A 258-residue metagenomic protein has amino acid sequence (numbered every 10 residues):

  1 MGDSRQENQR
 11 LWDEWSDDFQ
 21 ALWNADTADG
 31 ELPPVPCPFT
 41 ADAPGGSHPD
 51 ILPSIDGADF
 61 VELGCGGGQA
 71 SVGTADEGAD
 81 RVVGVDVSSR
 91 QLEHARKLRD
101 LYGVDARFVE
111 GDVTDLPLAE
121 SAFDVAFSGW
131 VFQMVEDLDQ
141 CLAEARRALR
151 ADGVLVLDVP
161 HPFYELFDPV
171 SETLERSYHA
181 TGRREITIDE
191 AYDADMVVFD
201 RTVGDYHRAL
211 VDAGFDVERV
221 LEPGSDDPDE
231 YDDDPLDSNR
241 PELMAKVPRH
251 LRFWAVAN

Functional and structural regions predicted by a protein language model:
T27-A58: Conserved alpha-helix/loop element of class I SAM-dependent methyltransferases that forms part of the SAM/SAH-binding
V61-D115: Class I SAM-dependent methyltransferase SAM/SAH-binding core
T114-V125: A short acidic, Gly/Pro-enriched loop at the edge of an enzyme's catalytic core that lines a small-molecule cofactor
V125-L138: A short SAM/SAH-binding and catalytic strip from SAM-dependent methyltransferases
D139-V154: A short glycine-rich, Lys/Arg-flanked "PGG" loop and its adjoining helix->strand segment in the class I
V154-I186: Conserved class I S-adenosyl-L-methionine
V159, F163, E190-D205: Acceptor-substrate binding/catalytic loop of class I
V197-V220: Short alpha-helix
